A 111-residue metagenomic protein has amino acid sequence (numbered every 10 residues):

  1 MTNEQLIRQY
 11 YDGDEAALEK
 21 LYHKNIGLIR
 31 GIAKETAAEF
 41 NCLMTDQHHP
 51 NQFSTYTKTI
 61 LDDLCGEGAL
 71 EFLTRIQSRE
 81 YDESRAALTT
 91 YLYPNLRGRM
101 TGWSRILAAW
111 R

Functional and structural regions predicted by a protein language model:
M1-W110: Alpha-helical promoter-recognition and RNA polymerase-docking modules of transcription initiation factors, dominated by
